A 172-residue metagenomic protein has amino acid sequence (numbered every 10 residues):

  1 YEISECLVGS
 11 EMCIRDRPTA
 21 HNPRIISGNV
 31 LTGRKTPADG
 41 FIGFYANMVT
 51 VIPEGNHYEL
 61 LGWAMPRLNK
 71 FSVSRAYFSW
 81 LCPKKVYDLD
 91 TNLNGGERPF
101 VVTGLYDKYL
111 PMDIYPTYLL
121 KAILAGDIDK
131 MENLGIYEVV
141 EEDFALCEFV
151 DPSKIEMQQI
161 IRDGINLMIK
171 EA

Functional and structural regions predicted by a protein language model:
Y1-C13: Short, small-residue-biased leader/transition segments that mark boundaries at the very start of proteins
C6-G9, G28, G126: Glycine-centered flexibility sites
S10-E11, P18, D127-K130: Peripheral terminal and linker regions in Fe-S/redox and tRNA-modifying enzymes
I14-R15, L119: Short alpha-helical segments in extracytoplasmic peptidoglycan/chitin-binding modules and envelope-associated proteins
D16-G28: LysM (lysin motif) carbohydrate-binding repeats in extracellular/periplasmic proteins that recognize
G33-A172: Gly/Ser/Thr/Ala-enriched C-terminal appendages of enzymes
